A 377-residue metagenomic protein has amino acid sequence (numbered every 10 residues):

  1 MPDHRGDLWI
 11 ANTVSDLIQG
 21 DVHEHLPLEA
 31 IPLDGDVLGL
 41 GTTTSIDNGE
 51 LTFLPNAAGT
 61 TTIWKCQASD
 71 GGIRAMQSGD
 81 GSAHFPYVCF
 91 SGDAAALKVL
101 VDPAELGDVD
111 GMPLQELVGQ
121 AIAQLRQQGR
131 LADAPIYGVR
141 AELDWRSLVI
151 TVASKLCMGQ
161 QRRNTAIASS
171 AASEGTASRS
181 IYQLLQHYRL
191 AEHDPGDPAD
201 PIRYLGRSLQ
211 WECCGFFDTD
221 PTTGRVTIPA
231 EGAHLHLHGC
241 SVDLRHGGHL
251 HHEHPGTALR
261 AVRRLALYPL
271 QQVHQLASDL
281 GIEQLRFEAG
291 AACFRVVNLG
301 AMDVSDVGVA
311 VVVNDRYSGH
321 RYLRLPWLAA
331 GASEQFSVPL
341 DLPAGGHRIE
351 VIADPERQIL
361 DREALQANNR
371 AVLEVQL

Functional and structural regions predicted by a protein language model:
M1-Q115: Solvent-exposed N-terminal domain segments of exported/luminal and surface proteins
Q115-F216: Long, positively charged binding patches that form subdomain-scale interaction surfaces for polyanionic ligands
Y137, L235, A292: Residue-level detector of short, conserved catalytic/binding motifs and their immediate flanks
Y204-L209, S241-R245, P343-G346: A short, structured loop/turn motif at beta-sheet edges
D220-E231: Exposed beta-sheet edge/beta-hairpin loop segments within beta-rich domains
G232-C240: Histidine-centered divalent-metal-coordination microenvironment in nucleic-acid enzymes
S241-Q275: Long, compositionally biased interface segments
Q275-L377: Extracellular/luminal regions of secreted and cell-surface proteins that mediate adhesion/ECM remodeling
